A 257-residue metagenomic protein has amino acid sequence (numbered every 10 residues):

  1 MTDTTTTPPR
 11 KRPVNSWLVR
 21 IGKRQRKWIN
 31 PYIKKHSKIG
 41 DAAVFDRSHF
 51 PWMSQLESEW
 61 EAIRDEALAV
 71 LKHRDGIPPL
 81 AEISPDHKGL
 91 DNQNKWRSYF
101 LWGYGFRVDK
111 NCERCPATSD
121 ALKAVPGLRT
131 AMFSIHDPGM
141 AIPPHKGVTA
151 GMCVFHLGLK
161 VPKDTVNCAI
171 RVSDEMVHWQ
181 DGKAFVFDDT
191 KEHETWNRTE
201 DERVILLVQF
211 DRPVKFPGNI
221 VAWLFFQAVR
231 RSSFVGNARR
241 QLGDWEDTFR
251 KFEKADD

Functional and structural regions predicted by a protein language model:
M1-M132, H136-P144, R203, P217-D257: Fe(II)/2-oxoglutarate oxygenase catalytic core
G127-L128, A141-V154, V172: A short beta-loop-beta micro-motif enriched in histidine and acidic residues
I135-D137, V148-D164: Short, conserved beta-strand element in jelly-roll/cupin
I142-H145, F187, H193-T199: Short beta-strand His + acidic residue motifs that chelate non-heme Fe in jelly-roll/DSBH and cupin folds
V148-G151, R171-E175, I220-V229: Short intrinsically disordered coil segments
V154-G158, V186, E200-P217: A short hydrophobic beta-strand segment most commonly corresponding to one strand of the jelly-roll/cupin
K160-D181: A short beta-strand-loop-beta hairpin characteristic of the jelly-roll/cupin
H178-E192: Conserved metal-binding segment of the jelly-roll/cupin
